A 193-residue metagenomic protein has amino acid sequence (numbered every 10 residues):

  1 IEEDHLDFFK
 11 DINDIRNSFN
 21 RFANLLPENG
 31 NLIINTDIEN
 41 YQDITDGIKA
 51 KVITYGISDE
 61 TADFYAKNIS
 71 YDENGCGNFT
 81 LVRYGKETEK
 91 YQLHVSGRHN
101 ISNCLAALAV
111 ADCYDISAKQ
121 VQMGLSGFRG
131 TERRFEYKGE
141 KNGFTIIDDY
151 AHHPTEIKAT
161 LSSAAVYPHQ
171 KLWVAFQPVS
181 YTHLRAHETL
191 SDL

Functional and structural regions predicted by a protein language model:
I1-I146, H169: Acidic, Mg2+-coordinating active-site environments of NTP-dependent enzymes
I34, V174-F176: Structural beta-sheet core signal
I57, Q177-V179: Cofactor-binding loop segments of dinucleotide-utilizing enzymes, especially the Rossmann-like FAD- and NAD(P)+-binding
V121, I157-T160: Hydrophobic side chains in well-ordered alpha-helices
I147, A151-I157, Q170: Structural/interface elements that position substrates and couple domains in central-metabolism enzymes
H152-T155, V179-L184: Active-site glycine- and acidic-residue-rich loops that bind and position anionic ligands or nucleotide-like cofactors
S163-L172: Glycine-rich phosphate/diphosphate-binding loops that line cofactor/substrate pockets in enzymes
H183-A186, L190-L193: Single conserved hydrophobic/aromatic residue that forms the stacking wall/gate of nucleotide- or nucleobase-binding
